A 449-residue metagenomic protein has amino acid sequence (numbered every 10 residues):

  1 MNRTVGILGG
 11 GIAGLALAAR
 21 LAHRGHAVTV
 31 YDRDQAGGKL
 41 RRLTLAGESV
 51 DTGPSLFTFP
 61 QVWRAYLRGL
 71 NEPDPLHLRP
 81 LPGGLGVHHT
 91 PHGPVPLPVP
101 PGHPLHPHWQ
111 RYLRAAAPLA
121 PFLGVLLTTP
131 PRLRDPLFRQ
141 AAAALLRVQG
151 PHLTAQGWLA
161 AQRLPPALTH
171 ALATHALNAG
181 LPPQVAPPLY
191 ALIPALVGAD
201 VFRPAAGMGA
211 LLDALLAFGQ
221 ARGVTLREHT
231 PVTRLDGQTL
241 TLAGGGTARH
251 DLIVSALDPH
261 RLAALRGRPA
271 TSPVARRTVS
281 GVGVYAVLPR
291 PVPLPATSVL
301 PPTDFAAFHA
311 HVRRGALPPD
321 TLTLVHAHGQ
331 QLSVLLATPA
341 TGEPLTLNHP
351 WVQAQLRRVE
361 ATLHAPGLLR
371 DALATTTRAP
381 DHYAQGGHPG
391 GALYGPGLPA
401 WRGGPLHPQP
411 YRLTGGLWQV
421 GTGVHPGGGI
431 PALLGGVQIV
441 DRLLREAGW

Functional and structural regions predicted by a protein language model:
R3-V30: N-terminal Rossmann-like FAD-binding beta1-loop-alpha1 element of flavoenzymes
H23-L43: Glycine-rich FAD pyrophosphate-binding loop
V50-G83: N-terminal FAD cofactor-binding segment of flavoenzymes
P91-P187: Rossmann-like flavin
A167-A179, A365-P426: A glycine-rich dinucleotide-binding beta-alpha-beta segment and adjacent secondary-structure elements that constitute
L192-R234: Helical element adjacent to the flavin cofactor pocket in flavoenzyme catalytic cores
T233-Q330: Mid-domain catalytic core of redox enzymes that form a hydrophobic substrate pocket/lid adjacent to a catalytic redox
P289-A384: C-terminal segments that line or cap access tunnels to active or ligand-binding sites in enzymes and enzyme-associated
